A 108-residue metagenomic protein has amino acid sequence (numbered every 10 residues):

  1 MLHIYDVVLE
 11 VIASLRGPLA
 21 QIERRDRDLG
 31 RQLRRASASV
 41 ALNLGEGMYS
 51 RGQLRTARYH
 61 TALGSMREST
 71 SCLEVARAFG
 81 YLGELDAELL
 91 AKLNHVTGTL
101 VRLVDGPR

Functional and structural regions predicted by a protein language model:
M1-R108: Amphipathic alpha-helical assembly/interaction segments
